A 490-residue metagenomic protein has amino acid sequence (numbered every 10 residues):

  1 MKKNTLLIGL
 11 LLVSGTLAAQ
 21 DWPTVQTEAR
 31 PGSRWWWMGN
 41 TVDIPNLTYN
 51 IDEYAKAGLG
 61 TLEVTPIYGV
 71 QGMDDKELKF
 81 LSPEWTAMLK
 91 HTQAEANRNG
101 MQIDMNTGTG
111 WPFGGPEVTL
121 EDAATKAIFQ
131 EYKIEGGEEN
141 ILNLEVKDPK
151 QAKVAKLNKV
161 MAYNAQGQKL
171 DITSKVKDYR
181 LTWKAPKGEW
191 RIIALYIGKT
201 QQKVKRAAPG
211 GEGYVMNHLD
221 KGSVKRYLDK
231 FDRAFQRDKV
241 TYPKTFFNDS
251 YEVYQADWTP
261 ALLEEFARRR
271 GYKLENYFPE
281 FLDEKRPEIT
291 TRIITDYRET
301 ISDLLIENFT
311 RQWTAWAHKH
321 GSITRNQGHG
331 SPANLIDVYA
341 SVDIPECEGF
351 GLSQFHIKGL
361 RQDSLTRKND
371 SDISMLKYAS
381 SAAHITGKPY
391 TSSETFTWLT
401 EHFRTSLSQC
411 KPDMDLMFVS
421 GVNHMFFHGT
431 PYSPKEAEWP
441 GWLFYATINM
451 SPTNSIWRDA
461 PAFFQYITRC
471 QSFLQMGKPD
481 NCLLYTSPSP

Functional and structural regions predicted by a protein language model:
M1-Q20: Bacterial Sec-dependent N-terminal signal peptides
L12-G15, N158, A379, P389: Generic signature of intrinsically disordered, low-complexity, basic-rich segments and short cationic peptides
D21-V25, R30, G39-Y49, E53-A57 (+4 more regions): Mature extracytoplasmic enzyme cores
G32, T48, T61, L81-W111 (+5 more regions): Carbohydrate-binding surfaces of carbohydrate-active enzymes
I67-G69, G198-T200, F350-L352, K388: Short connector loops/turns at beta-strand edges and beta->alpha or beta->beta junctions
G69-K76: Glycine-rich, proline-tolerant flexible connector loops at the mouths of alpha/beta enzymes
